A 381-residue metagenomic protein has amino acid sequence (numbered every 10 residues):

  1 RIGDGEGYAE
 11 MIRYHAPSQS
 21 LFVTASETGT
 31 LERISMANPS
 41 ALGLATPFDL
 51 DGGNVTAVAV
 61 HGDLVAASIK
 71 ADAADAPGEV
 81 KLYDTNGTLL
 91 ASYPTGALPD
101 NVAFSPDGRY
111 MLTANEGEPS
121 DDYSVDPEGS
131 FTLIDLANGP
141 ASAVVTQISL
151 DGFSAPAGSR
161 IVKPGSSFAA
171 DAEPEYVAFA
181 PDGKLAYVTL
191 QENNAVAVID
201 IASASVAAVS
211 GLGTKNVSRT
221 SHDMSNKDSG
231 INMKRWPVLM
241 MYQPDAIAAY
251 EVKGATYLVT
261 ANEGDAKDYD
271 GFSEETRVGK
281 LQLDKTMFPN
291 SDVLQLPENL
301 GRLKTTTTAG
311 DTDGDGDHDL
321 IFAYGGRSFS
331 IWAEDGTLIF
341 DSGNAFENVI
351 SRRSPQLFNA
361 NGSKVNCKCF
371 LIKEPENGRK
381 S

Functional and structural regions predicted by a protein language model:
R1-S381: Beta-sheet-rich non-transmembrane sensory/scaffold domains
